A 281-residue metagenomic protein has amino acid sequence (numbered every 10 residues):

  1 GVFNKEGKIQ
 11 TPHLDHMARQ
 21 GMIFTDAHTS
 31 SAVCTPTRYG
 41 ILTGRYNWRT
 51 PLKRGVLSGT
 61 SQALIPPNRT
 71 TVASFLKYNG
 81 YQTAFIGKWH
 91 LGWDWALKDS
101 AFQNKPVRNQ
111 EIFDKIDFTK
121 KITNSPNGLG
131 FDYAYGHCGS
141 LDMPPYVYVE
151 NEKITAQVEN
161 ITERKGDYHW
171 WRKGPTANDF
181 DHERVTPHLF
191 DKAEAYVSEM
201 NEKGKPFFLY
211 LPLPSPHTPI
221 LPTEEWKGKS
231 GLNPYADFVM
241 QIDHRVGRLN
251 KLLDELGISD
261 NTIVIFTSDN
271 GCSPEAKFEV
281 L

Functional and structural regions predicted by a protein language model:
G1-L281: Formylglycine-dependent sulfatase
